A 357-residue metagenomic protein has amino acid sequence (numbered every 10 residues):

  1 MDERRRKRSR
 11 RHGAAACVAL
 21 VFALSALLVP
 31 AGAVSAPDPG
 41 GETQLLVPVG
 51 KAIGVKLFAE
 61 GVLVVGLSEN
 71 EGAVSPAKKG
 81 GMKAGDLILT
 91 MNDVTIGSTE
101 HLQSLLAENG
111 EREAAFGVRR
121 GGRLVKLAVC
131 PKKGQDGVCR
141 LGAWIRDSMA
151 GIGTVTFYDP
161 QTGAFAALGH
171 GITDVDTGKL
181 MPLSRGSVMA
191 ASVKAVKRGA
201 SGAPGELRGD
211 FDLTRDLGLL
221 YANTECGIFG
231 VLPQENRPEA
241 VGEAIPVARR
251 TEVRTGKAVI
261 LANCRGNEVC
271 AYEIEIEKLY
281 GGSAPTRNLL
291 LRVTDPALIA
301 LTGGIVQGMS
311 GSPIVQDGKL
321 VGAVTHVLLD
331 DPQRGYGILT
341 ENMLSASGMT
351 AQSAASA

Functional and structural regions predicted by a protein language model:
R4-A19: N-terminal Sec-pathway targeting helices
C17-L27: Bacterial N-terminal signal peptides
L27-L45: Sec-dependent signal peptide cleavage junction
S35-A36, I53, K83, Q103-A143: PDZ-domain C-terminal substructure recognizer with occasional recognition of PDZ-binding tails
V49-K83: PDZ/PDZ-like groove recognition
A77-T99, I314-D317, V321-G322: Conserved PDZ fold ligand-binding element
T90-R123, D331-Q333, I338-E341: PDZ domains, with a preference for the canonical peptide-binding region formed by the helix
K133-G303, Q307, Q316-D317, T325 (+1 more regions): Serine endopeptidase catalytic core focused on the charge-relay Asp
